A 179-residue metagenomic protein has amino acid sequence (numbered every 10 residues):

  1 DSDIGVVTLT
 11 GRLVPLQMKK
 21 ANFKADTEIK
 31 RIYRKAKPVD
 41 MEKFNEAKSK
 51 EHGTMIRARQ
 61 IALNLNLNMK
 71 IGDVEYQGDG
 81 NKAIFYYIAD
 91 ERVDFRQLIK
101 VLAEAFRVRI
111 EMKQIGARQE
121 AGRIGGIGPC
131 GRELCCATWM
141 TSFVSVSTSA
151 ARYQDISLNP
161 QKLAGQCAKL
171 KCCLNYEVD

Functional and structural regions predicted by a protein language model:
D1-P160: Acidic-enriched and Gly/Ser
N175-D179: Charged, low-complexity intrinsically disordered tails
